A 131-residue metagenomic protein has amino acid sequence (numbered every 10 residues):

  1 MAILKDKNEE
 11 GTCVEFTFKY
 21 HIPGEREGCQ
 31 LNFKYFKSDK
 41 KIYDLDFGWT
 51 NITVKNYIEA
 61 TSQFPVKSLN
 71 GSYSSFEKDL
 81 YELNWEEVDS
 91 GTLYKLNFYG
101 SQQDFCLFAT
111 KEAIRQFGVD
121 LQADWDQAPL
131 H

Functional and structural regions predicted by a protein language model:
M1-D44: N-terminal domain-start interaction segment
T17, K40-W49, D104-E112: Short amphipathic beta-strand/extended segments with alternating polar/hydrophobic composition
P23, S38-K40, S90, Q103 (+1 more regions): Generic "edge-of-domain/loop-turn" microfeature
N32-V66: Short, well-structured hydrophobic secondary-structure segments
P65-F108: Amphipathic protein-protein interaction modules
N97-H131: Mixed-charge, glycine-accented linear interaction segment located at domain edges/termini
